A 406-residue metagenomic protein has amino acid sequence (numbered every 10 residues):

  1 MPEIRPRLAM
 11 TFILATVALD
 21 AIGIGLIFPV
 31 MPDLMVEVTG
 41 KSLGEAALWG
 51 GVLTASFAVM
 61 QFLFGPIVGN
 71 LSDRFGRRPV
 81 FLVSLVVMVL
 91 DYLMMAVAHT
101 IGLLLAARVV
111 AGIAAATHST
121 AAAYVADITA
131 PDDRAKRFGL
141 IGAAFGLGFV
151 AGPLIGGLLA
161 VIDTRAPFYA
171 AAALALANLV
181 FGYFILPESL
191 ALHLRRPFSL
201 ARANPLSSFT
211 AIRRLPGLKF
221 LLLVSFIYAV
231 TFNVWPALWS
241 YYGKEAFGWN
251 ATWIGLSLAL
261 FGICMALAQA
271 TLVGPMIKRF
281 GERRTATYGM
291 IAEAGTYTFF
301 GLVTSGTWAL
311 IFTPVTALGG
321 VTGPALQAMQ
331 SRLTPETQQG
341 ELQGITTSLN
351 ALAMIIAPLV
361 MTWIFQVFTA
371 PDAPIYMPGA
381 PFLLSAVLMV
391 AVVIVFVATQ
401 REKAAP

Functional and structural regions predicted by a protein language model:
M1-P6, P187-V224, A246: Juxtamembrane intracellular "pre-TM" segments in multi-pass secondary transporters
V30-A47, A237-I254: Short amphipathic helix-loop junctions that connect adjacent transmembrane helices in Major Facilitator Superfamily/SLC
G44, A160-A173, W363-V387: A membrane-interface helix-boundary motif in multi-pass transporters
F62-I101: Conserved MFS/SLC helix-loop-helix module at the cytosolic interface between two early adjacent transmembrane helices
F64-G76, A268-E282: Helix-to-loop junctions at the C-terminal end of transmembrane segments in multipass secondary transporters
A107-G146: Cytoplasmic helix-loop-helix junction between adjacent transmembrane helices in 12-TM secondary transporters
L179-I185, L383-P406: Multi-pass alpha-helical transporter architecture, strongest for 12-TM Major Facilitator/SLC carriers used
R283-L326: C-terminal transmembrane helical hairpin of 12-TM major facilitator-type secondary transporters
